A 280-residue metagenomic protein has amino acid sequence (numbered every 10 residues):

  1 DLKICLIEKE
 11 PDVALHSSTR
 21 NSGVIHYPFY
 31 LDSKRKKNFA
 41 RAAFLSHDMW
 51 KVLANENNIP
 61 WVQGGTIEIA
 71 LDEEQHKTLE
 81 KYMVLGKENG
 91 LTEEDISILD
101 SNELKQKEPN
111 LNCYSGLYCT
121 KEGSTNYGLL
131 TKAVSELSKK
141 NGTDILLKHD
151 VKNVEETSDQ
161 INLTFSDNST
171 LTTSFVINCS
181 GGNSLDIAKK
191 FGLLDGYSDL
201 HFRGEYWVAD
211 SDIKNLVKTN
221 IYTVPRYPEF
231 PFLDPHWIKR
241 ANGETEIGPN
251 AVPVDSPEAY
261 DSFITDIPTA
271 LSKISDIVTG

Functional and structural regions predicted by a protein language model:
L2-I4, E93-I96, V176: Hydrophobic anchor at the start of a short beta-strand that flanks the dinucleotide cofactor-binding loop
L2-R20: Glycine-rich FAD pyrophosphate-binding loop
E8, Q63, D100-S101, L147-H149: Short loop/edge segments at beta-strand edges and connector loops that shape dinucleotide/nucleotide cofactor-binding
G23-E103, K107, D234-H236, E244 (+2 more regions): Dinucleotide-binding Rossmann-like beta1-alpha1 core, especially the glycine-rich loop that anchors the ADP
N58-A70, D95-N141, Q160-L163: Helix-loop-beta segment of a Rossmann-like dinucleotide-binding subdomain
K139-V151: A conserved beta-strand/loop element that lines the FAD pocket in flavoprotein oxidoreductases
V154-S272: Flavin-dependent oxidoreductases
I277-G280: An accessory alpha-helical subdomain
